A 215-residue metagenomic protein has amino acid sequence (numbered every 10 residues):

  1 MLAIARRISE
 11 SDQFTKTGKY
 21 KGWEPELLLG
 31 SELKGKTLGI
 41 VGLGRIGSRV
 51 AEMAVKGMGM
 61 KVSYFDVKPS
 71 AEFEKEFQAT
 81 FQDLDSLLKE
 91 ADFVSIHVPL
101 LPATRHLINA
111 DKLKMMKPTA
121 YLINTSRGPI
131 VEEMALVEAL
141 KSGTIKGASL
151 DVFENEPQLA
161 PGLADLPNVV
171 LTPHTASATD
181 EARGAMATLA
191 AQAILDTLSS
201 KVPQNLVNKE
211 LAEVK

Functional and structural regions predicted by a protein language model:
M1, V50, A91, L140 (+2 more regions): Hydrophobic "lid"/C-terminal helical patch of Rossmann-like NAD(P)-dependent dehydrogenase/epimerase domains
M1-T37, R49-M53, G57, P203-V207: Phosphate-binding beta-alpha-beta segment of Rossmann-like dinucleotide-binding domains, i.e., the NAD(P)
L43-G44: Glycine-rich Rossmann-fold phosphate-binding loop(s) that bind the pyrophosphate of adenine dinucleotide cofactors
K56-K61, S142, K146: Conserved S-adenosyl-L-methionine
M58, F77, D165-P167: Short, structured coil segments at secondary-structure junctions
V67-G162: Rossmann-like adenosine-cofactor binding region
T119-K215: Rossmann-like dinucleotide-binding domain for NAD(H)/NADP(H)
